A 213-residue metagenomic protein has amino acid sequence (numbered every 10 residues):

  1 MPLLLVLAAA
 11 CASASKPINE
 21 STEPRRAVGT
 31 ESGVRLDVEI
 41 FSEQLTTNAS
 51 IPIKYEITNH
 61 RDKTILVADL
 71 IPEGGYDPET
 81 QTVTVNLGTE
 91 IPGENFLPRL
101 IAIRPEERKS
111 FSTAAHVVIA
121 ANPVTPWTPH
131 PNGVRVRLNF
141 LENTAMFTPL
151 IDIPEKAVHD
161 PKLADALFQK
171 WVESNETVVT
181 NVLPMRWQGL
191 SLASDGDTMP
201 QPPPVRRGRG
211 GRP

Functional and structural regions predicted by a protein language model:
A9-A10: C-terminal motif of bacterial Sec signal peptides marking the signal peptidase cleavage site
K16-T47, D62: Low-complexity, acidic Ser/Thr/Pro/Gly-rich terminal tails and inter-domain linkers that flank the onset of structured
I40-P52, I65-V67, A102-R104, T125-W127: Short, solvent-exposed beta-strand/turn "edge" segments of beta-rich domains on protein surfaces
P52-N59: Short, well-ordered beta-strand segments enriched in hydrophobic/aromatic residues
D62-R108: The feature marks short-to-medium sequence segments in extracytoplasmic or secretory-pathway proteins
E90-N132: Short, solvent-exposed, Trp/other aromatic-anchored flexible loops in extracytoplasmic proteins
V117-D197: Terminal connector regions
M199-P213: Disordered, low-complexity segments in secreted/periplasmic proteins that are enriched in proline
